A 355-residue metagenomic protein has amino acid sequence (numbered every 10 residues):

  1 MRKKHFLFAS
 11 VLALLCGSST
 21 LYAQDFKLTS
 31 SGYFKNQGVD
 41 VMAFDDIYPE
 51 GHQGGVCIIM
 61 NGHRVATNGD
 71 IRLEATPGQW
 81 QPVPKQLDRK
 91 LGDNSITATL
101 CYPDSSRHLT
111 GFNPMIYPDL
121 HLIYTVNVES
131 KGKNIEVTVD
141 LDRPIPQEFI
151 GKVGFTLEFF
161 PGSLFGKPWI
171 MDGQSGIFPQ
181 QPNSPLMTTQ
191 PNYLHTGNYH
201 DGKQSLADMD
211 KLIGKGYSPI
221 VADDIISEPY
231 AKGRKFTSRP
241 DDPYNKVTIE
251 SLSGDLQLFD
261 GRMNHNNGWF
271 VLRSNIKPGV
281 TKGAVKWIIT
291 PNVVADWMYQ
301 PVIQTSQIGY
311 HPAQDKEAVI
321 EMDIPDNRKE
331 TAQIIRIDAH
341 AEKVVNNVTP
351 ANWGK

Functional and structural regions predicted by a protein language model:
M1-A9: Bacterial N-terminal signal peptides that target proteins for export
A9-S18: Bacterial N-terminal signal peptides
A23-S95, F112, Q190-P219, D223-I226: Beta-strand-rich N-terminal accessory domains
L73-P144: Extended, loop-rich substrate-binding clefts of extracytoplasmic carbohydrate-active enzymes
E136-P185: Acidic (Asp/Glu-rich), glycine- and aromatic
L212, G216-W297: Beta-strand-rich recognition/accessory modules
V271, I276-A284, P291, I324-D326 (+1 more regions): Extended acidic/polar, glycine-enriched regions that form or flank non-catalytic beta-rich accessory modules
Q300-R328: Contiguous beta-strand segments within globular domains
